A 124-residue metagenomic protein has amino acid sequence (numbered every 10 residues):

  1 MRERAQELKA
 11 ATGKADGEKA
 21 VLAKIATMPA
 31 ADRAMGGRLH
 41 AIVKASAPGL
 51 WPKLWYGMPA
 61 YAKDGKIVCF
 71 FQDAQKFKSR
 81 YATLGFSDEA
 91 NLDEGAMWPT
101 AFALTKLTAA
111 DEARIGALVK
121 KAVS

Functional and structural regions predicted by a protein language model:
R2-S124: Charge-dense, helix-prone N-terminal extensions
